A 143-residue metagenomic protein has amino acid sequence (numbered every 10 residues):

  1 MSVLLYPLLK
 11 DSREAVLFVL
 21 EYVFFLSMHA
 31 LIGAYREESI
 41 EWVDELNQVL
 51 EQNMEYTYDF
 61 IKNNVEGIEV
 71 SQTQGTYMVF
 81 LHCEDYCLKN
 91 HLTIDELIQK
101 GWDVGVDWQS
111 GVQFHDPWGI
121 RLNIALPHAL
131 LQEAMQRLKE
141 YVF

Functional and structural regions predicted by a protein language model:
M1-F143: PLP-dependent class I/II
